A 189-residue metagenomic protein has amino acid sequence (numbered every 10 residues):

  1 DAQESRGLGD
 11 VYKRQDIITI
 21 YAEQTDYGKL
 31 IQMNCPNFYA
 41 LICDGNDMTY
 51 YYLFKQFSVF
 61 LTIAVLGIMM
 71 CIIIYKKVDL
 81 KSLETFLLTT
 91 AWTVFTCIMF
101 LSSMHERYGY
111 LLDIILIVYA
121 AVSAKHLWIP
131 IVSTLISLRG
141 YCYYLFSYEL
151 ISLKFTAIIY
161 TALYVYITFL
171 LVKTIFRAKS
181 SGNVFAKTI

Functional and structural regions predicted by a protein language model:
D1-Y12: Single conserved hydrophobic/aromatic residue that forms the stacking wall/gate of nucleotide- or nucleobase-binding
R14-Q15, I20-I31, Y39, T90 (+1 more regions): Transmembrane helical bundles and short interhelical boundary loops of multi-pass, membrane-embedded
Q15, Q24-M99, I175-F176: Aromatic/glycine/proline-enriched transmembrane-helix motif characteristic of membrane-embedded glycan-assembly enzymes
K76-D79, L101, I117-K125: Juxtamembrane helix-break-helix junctions at the cytosolic face of small multi-pass alpha-helical membrane proteins
E84, I98-E106, A121-S123: Short, contiguous acidic/charged loop-to-helix segments that flank catalytic cores in large enzymes
T90-C97, Y110-I117, S137-G140: Hydrophobic, membrane-inserted alpha-helices
L101-L112, L145-L153: Membrane-interface catalytic loops of GT-C/OST-like multi-pass glycosylation enzymes that act
I114-V118, A162-V165: Alpha-helical transmembrane segments of multi-pass membrane proteins
